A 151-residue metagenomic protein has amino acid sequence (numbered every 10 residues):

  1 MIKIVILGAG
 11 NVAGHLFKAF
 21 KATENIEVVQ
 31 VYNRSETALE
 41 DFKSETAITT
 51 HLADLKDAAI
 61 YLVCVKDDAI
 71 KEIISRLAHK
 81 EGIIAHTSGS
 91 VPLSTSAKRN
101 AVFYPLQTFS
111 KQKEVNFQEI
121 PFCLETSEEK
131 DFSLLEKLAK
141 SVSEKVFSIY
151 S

Functional and structural regions predicted by a protein language model:
M1-T50: NAD(P)+-binding Rossmann beta1-loop-alpha1 motif at the extreme N-terminus of oxidoreductases
I2, I26-E27, T46-A47, G82-I83 (+3 more regions): A structural micro-motif
E24-I26, K56, F117: Structured loop/turn residues at beta-strand edges in well-structured enzyme cores
R34, V65-D67, E125-E128: Structural motif
L39-D41, I48-V115, L135: Rossmann-like NAD(P)(H) cofactor-binding subdomain of soluble oxidoreductases
F42-E45, E114-S151: Internal alpha-helical scaffold of NAD(P)-dependent oxidoreductase catalytic cores
